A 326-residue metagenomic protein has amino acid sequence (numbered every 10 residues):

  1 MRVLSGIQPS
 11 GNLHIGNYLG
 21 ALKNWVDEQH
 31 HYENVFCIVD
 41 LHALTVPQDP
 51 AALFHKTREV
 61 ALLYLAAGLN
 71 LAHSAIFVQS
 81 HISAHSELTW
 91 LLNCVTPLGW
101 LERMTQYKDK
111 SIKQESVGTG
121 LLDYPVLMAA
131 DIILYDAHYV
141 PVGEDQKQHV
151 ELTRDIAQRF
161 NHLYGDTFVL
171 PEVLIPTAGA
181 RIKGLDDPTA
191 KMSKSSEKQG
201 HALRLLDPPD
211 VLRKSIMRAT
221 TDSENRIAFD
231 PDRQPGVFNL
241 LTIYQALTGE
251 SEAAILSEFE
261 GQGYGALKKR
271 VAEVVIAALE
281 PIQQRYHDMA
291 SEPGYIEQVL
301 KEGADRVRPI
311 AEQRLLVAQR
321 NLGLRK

Functional and structural regions predicted by a protein language model:
R2-A130, V274-A277, H287: N-terminal Rossmann-like or analogous alpha/beta NTP/dinucleotide-binding catalytic cores that position adenine
I7-P9, D40-H42, H138-Y139, S196 (+1 more regions): Short, histidine-centered active-site or binding-site loop motifs used for metal coordination, general acid-base
D49-P50, Y139-G143, I227: Short, polar/flexible loop-turn hinges at active-site or ligand-entry regions and domain interfaces
A75-V78, P141, E224: Short catalytic-loop micro-motif centered on adjacent basic/acidic residues
L98-E102, L134-P141, Q245-I255, Q283: Short helix-capping/linker segments at secondary-structure and domain boundaries
Q114-F160, Y164, G184: Internal, conserved structured core segments that host functional sites
Q148, R154-K326: Conserved nucleotide- and phosphate/pyrophosphate-binding catalytic cores in adenylate/nucleotidyl-handling enzymes
